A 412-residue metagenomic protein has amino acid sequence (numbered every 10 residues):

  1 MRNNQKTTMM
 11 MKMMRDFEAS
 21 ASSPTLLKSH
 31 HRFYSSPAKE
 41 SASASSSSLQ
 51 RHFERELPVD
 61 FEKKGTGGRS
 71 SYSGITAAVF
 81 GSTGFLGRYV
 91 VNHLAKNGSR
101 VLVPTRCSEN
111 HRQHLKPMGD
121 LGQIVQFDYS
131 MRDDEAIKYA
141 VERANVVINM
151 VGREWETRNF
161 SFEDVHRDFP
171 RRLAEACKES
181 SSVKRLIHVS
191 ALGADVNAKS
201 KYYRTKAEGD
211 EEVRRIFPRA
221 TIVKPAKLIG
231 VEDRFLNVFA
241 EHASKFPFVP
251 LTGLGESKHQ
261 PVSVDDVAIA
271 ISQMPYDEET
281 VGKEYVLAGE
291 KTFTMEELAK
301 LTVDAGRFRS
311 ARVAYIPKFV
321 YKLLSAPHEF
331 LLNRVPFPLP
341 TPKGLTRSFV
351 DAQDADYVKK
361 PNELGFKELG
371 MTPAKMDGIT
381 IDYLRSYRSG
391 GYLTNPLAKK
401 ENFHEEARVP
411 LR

Functional and structural regions predicted by a protein language model:
M1-S73: N-terminal mitochondrial targeting presequence
S36, H52-P58, F319-R412: A hydrophobic C-terminal alpha-helical subdomain
P58-P104: N-terminal Rossmann NAD(P)H-binding glycine-rich loop of SDR-like oxidoreductase domains
R88, S108-S180, L192-A198: NAD(P)H-binding glycine-rich loop region in Rossmannoid oxidoreductase-like domains and their noncatalytic homologs
R100-L102, R153-G230: Conserved Rossmann-fold NAD(P)-dependent oxidoreductase catalytic core, especially the SDR/UDP-sugar
N197-K201, T221-H242, S257-K258, F293-T294: Flexible, glycine-rich beta-alpha linker
V231-F235, G253-Y276, G282-G289, M295-E297: Substrate-positioning beta->alpha
T252-S257, K283-T292, V303-R307, Y315-K318 (+1 more regions): Glycine-rich Rossmann NAD(P)(H)-binding loop
